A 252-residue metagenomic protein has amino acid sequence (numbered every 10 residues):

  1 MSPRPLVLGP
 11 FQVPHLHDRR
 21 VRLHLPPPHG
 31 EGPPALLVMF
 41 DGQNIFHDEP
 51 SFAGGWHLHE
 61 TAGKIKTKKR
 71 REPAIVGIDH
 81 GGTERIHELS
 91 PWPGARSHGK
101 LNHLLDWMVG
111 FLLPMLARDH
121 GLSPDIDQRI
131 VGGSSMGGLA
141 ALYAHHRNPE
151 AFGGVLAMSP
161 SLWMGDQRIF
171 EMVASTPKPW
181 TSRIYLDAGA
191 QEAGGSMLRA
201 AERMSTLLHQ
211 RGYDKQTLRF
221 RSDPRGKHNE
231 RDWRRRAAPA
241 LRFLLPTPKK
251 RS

Functional and structural regions predicted by a protein language model:
M1-S252: Non-catalytic cap/lid and distal C-terminal segments of serine-dependent acyl enzymes
